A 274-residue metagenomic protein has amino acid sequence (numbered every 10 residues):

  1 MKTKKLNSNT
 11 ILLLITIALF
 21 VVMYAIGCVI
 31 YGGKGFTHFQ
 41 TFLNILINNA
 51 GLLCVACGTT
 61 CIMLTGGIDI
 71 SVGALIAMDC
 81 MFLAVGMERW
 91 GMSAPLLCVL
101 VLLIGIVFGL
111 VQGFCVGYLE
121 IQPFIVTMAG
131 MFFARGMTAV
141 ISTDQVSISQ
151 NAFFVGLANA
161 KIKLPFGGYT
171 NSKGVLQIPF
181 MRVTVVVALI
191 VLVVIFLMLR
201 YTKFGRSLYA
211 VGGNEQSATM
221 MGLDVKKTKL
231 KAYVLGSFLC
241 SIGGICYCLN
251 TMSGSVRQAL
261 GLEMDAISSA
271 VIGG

Functional and structural regions predicted by a protein language model:
M1-A56, W90-L96, K173-I178: Membrane-interfacial amphipathic/re-entrant helices at transmembrane-helix boundaries
K4-N7, P123-T202, T228-L230, T251-V256: Transmembrane helix-bundle core of multi-pass membrane transporters and related energy-transducing complexes
I15-C28, T59, R135-G136, V185-M198 (+2 more regions): Hydrophobic core segments of alpha-helical transmembrane domains in multi-pass membrane transport and ion-translocation
Y24-V29, H38-W90, F114-I121, A270-G274: Single transmembrane alpha-helix segments in multi-pass membrane proteins
G33-N44, T138-I141, L199-R200, G205 (+1 more regions): Inter-helical junctions in multi-pass inner-membrane proteins, predominant in energy-converting antiporter-like
V55-T59, L100-G109, V193, D265-G274: Hydrophobic alpha-helical transmembrane segments of polytopic membrane proteins
G91-F132: Alpha-helical transmembrane segments within multi-pass membrane transporters and channels
S93-C98, V107-F108, Q112, V175-S253: Helix-loop-helix "hairpin" substructures at the membrane interface of multi-pass membrane proteins
